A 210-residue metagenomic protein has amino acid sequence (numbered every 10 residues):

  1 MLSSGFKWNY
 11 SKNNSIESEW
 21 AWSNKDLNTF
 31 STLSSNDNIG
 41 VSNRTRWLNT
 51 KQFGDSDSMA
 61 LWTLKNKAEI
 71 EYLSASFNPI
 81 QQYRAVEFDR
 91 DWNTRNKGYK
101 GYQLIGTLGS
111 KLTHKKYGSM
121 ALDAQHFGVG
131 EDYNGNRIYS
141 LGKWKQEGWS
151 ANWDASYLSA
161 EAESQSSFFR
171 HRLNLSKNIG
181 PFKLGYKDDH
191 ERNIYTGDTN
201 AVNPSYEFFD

Functional and structural regions predicted by a protein language model:
M1-D210: Exposed, low-structure sequence patches enriched in small/polar residues
